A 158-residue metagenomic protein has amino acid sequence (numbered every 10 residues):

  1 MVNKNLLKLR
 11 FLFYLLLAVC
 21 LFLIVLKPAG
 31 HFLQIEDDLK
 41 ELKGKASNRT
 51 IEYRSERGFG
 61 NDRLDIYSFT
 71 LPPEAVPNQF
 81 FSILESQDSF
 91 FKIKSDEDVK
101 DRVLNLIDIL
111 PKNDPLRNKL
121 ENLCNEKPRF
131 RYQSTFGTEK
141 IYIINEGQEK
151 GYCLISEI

Functional and structural regions predicted by a protein language model:
M1-C20: N-terminal Sec-pathway targeting helices
V2, F91-I93, D98-D101: A low-complexity, Ser/Thr/Gly/Pro-enriched, surface-exposed linker/loop concept that marks segments flanking
K4, F59, I143-E146: A general structural signal for short secondary-structure junctions and capping/turn motifs
N5-L7, I24, G137: Short alpha-helical segments used as structural interaction elements across diverse proteins
N5-L7, Y67, G147: Intrinsic disorder/low-complexity detector
R10-Y14, V25-L33, D101-R117: A broad, low-specificity signal for short, low-complexity segments enriched in glycine/proline and polar/charged
Y14, V19-K92: N-terminal export/targeting and maturation segments
E97-I158: Extracytoplasmic electrostatic interaction patches
